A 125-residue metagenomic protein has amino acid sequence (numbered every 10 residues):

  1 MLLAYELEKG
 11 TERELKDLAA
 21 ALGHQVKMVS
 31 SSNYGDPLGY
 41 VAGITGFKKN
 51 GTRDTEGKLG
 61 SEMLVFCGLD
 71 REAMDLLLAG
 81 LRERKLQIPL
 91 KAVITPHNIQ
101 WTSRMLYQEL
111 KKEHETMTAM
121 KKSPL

Functional and structural regions predicted by a protein language model:
M1-E6, G60-L64, P124: Long, low-complexity, intrinsically disordered polar/charged segments
M1-I44: N-terminal, charge-rich interaction modules
T11-D17, K27, A73-S123: Helix-rich interaction surfaces within compact, conserved domain-sized segments that mediate assembly or partner
D17-Q25, G46-E56, A92-H97: Charged, low-complexity, helix/coiled-coil-prone segments
S32-L38, K58-G60, I94-I99, K122-L125: Short C-terminal domain-edge/linker segments immediately following a structured domain
Y34-M63: Short, intrinsically disordered low-complexity segments
R53-R84: Mid-chain, well-packed structural core segment of small domains
